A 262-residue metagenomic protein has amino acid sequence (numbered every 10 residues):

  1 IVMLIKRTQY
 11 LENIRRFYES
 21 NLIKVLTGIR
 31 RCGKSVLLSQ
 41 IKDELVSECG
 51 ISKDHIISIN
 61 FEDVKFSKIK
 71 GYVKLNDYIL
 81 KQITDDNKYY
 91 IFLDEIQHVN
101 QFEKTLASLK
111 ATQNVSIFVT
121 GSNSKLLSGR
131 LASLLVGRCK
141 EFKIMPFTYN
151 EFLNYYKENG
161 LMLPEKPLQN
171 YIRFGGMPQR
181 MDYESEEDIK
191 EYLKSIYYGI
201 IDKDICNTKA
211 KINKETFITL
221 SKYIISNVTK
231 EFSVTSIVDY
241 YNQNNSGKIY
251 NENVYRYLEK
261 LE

Functional and structural regions predicted by a protein language model:
I5-E19: Pre-Walker A adenine-sensing motif
L26: Hydrophobic anchor at the beta1->P-loop junction of P-loop NTPases
K34: Conserved lysine of the Walker
L37, I41: Hydrophobic positions on the alpha1 helix immediately C-terminal to the Walker A/P-loop
I57-N87: Short glycine-rich substrate-engagement loop in P-loop NTPases that contacts/grips substrate
S108, K125-E141, Y156-K157: Short regulatory helix/loop adjacent to the ATP-binding pocket of P-loop NTPases
S116-S122, K143: Structural recognition of the conserved hydrophobic beta-strand(s) that form the central parallel beta-sheet of P-loop
P146, N150-E262: Interdomain hinge/linker elements that couple catalytic modules in large macromolecular machines
